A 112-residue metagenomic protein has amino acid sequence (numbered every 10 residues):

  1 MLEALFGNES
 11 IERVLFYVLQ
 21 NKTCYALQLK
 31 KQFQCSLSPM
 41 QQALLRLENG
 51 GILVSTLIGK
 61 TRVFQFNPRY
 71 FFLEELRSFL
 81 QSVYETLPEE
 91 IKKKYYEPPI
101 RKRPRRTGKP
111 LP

Functional and structural regions predicted by a protein language model:
M1-I11, Y25, V54, I58-F79: Short, cationic-aromatic polyanion-contact patches
I11-K22: Short amphipathic alpha-helical interface segments
C24-Q32: Short acidic, hydrophobic short linear motifs in intrinsically disordered regions
S38: Key DNA-contact positions within bacterial/archaeal DNA-binding proteins
L44-L45: Short, hydrophobic-biased segments on the C-terminal half of alpha helices that form "recognition helices"
G51: Glycine-centered, phosphate/nucleic-acid-interacting loop/turn motifs that mediate DNA/RNA or nucleotide
F71-P112: Amphipathic alpha-helical dimerization/coiled-coil segments that flank or bridge DNA-binding/regulatory modules
